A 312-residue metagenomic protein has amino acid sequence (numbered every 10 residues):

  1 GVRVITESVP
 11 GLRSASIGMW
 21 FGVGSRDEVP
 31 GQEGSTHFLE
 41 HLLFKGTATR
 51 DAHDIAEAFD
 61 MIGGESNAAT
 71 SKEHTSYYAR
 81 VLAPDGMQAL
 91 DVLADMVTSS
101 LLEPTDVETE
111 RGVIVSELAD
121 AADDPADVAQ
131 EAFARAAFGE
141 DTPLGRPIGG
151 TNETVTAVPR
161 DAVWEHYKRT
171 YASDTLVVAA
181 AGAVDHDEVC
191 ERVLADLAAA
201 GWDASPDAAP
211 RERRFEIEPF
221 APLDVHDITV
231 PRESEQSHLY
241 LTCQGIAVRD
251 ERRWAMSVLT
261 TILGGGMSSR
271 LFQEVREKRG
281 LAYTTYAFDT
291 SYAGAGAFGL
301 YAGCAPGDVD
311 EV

Functional and structural regions predicted by a protein language model:
G1-E28, A48-M87, A121-D174, A199-D250 (+1 more regions): Non-catalytic beta-strand/loop surface segments
G34-T47: Active-site SXXK
D91-M96, C190-L197, V312: Short amphipathic alpha-helices in soluble, non-transmembrane regions that often serve as interface/regulatory elements
A94-P104, D196-P206: A common structural junction motif
